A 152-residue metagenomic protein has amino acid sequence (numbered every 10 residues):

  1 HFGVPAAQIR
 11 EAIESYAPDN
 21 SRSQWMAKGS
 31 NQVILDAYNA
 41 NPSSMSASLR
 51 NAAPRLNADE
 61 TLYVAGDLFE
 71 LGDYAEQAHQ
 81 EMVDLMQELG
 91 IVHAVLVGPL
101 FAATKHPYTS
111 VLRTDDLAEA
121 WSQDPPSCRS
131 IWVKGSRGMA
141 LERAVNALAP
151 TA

Functional and structural regions predicted by a protein language model:
H1-A152: ATP-dependent carboxylate-amine ligase
